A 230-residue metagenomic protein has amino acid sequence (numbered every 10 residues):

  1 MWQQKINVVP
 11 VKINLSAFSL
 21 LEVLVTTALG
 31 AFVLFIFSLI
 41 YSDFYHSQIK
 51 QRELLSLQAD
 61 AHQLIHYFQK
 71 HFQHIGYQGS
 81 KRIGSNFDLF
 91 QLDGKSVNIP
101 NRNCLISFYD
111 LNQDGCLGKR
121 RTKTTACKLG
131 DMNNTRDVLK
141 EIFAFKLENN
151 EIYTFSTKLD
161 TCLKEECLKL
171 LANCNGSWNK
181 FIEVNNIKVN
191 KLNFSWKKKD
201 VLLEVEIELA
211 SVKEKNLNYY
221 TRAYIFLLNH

Functional and structural regions predicted by a protein language model:
W2-K5, F18-Y77: Aliphatic-rich helix starts adjacent to a transmembrane/signal segment
L15: Short coil/loop residues immediately preceding or within conserved phosphate-binding loops of NTP-utilizing enzyme
S19, G130-N133, F181: Intrinsically disordered, low-complexity segments enriched in polar/charged residues with Gly/Pro, especially when
S47-D160: Extracytoplasmic beta-strand-rich oligomerization domains located immediately C-terminal to a leader/signal peptide
E165-H230: Short linear sequence signals and composition-biased patches located at protein termini or domain-edge surfaces
